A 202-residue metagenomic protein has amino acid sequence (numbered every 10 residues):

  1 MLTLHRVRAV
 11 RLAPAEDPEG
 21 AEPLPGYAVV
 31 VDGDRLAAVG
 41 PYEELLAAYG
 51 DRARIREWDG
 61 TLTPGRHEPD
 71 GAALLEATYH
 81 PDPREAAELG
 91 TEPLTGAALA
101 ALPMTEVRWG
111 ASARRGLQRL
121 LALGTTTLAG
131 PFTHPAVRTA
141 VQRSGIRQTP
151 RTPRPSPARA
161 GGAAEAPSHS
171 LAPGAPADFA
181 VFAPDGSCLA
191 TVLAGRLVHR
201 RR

Functional and structural regions predicted by a protein language model:
M1-R6, E44-A97, V107: Replace "His-x-His-based motif
M1-Y49, G162-S187, V192-R202: N-terminal metal-binding scaffold of metallo-dependent hydrolase/deaminase domains
R6-A9, D59, A129-H134, A183: Structural motif
R52-R56, Q148-T149, T191: Conserved beta-strand scaffold positions in the cores of enzyme catalytic domains, especially in NTP/NDP-utilizing
A101-A122: Alpha-helix-centered segments that form part of catalytic cores
M104-R108, P157-E165: Bateman/CBS regulatory modules and CBS-like beta-alpha motifs in cytosolic regions of diverse proteins
Q118-L121, T139, A172: Alpha-helical segments flanking ligand/cofactor-binding loops in enzyme cores
L123-S156: Active-site loop-helix segments enriched in His/Asp/Glu that coordinate and activate a nucleophilic water at divalent
